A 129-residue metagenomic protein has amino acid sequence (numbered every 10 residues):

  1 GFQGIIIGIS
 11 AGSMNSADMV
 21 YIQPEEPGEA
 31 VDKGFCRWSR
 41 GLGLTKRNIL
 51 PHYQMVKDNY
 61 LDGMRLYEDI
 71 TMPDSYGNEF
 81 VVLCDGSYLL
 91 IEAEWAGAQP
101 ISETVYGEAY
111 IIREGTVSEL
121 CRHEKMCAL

Functional and structural regions predicted by a protein language model:
G1-M19: Catalytic nucleophile loop
V20-L129: C-terminal and late-domain segments of enzyme folds
